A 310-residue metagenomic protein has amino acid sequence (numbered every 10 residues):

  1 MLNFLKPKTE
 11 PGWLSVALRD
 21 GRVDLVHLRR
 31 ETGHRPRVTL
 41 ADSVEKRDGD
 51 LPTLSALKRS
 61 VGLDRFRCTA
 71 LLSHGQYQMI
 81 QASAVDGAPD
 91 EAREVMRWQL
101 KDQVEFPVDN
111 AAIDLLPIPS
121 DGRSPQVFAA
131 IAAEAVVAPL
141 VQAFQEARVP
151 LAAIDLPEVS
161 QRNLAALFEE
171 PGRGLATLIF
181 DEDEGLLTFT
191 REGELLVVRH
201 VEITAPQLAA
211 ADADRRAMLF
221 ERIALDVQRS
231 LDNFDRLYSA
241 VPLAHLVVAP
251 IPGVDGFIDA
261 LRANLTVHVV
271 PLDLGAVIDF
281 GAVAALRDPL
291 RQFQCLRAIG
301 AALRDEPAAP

Functional and structural regions predicted by a protein language model:
M1-P310: Hydrophobic/aromatic-enriched cytosolic interaction surfaces used to assemble or bind macromolecules
